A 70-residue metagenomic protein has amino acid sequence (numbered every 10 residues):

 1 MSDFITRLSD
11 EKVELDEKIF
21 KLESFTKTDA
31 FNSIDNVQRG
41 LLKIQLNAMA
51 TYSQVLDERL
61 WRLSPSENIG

Functional and structural regions predicted by a protein language model:
M1-G70: Extended, charge-rich alpha-helical interface modules
